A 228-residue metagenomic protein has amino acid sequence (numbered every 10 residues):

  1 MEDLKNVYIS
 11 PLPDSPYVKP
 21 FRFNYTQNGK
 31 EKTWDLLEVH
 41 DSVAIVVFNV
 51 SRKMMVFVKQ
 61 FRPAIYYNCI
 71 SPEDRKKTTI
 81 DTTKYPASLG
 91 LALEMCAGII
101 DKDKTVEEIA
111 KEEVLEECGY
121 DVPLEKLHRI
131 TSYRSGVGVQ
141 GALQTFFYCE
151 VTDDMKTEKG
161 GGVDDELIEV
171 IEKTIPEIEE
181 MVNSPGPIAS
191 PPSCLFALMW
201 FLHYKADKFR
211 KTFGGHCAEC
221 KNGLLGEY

Functional and structural regions predicted by a protein language model:
M1, K5-N6, L91, K102 (+5 more regions): Nudix hydrolase/Nudix homology domain
M1-V47, S51, F61: A positional/architectural concept
K19-K30, G136-T157: Active-site-adjacent beta-strand/loop module that shapes the phosphate/pyrophosphate-binding cleft
W34-L37, V46, S51-E112, D164 (+2 more regions): Conserved Nudix-box catalytic region and its N-terminal flanking loop in Nudix hydrolases and closely related
V56, E94, E113-L115, H128-R129 (+1 more regions): Conserved beta-strand segments that form the floor/walls of ligand-binding pockets within enzyme and binding domains
K84-Y85, D121, G136-V139: Short, conserved, surface-exposed binding loops centered on an aromatic residue
I109-D121: Basic (Lys/Arg-enriched) interaction patch that binds polyanionic ligands
D121-I130: A short coil-to-beta-strand element that immediately follows conserved catalytic motifs
